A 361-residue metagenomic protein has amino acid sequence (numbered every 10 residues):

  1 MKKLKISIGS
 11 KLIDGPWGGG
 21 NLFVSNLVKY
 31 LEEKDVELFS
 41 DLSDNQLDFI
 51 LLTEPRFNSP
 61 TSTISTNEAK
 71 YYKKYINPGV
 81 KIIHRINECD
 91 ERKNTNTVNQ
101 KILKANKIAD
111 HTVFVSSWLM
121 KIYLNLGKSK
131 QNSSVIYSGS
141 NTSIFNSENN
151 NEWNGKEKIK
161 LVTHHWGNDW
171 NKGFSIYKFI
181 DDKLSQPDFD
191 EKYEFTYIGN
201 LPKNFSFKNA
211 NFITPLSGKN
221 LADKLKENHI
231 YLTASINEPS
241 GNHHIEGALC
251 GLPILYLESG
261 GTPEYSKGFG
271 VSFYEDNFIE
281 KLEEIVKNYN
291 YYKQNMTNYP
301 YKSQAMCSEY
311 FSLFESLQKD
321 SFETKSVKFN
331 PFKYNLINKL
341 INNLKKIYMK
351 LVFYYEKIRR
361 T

Functional and structural regions predicted by a protein language model:
L38-I108, W118: Extended catalytic core of nucleotide-activated donor transferases of GT-like folds
N94-N96, L124, G139-E157, S321: Acidic anion/phosphate-binding donor-loop and adjacent secondary structure in glycosyltransferase catalytic cores
K107-N132: A short, active-site helix/loop in glycosyltransferases that binds the activated sugar's phosphate group
L119, I136-N146, P202: Short beta-strand->alpha-helix junction loop in the catalytic core of nucleotide-activated group-transfer enzymes
E152-K172, K178-D182: Conserved donor-binding/catalytic core segment of Leloir-type glycosyltransferases
I236: Aromatic "clamp/platform" in nucleotide-sugar-dependent glycosyltransferases that forms part of the donor/acceptor
P253-Y256: Short hydrophobic beta-strand element within catalytic cores of glycosyltransferases and related nucleotide-activated
K287-K345: A charged, aromatic-enriched C-terminal amphipathic alpha-helix characteristic of glycosyltransferases across folds
